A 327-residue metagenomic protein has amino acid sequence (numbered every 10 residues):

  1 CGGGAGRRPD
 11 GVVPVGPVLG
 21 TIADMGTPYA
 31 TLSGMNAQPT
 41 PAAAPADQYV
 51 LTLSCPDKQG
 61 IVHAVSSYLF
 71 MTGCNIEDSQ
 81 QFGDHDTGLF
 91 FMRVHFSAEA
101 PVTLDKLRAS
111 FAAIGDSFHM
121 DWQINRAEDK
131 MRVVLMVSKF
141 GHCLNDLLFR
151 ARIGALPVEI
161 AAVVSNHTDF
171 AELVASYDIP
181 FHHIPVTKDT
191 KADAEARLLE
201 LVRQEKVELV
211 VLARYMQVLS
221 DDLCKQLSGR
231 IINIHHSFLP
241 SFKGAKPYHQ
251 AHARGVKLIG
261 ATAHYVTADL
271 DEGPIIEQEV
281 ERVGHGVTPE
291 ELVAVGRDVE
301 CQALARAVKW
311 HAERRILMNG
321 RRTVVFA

Functional and structural regions predicted by a protein language model:
C1-L19: Compositionally biased, low-complexity flexible segments
T27-M131: A conserved regulatory-domain signal marking ACT and ACT-like small-molecule sensing domains and adjacent regulatory
V133-H142: Short, glycine-rich nucleotide/cofactor-binding loops
H142-R152: Histidine-anchored nucleotide/phosphate-binding helix
A151-E159: A short alpha->loop->secondary-structure connector
V158-D169: Short internal beta-strands
H167, T190-A194, E208-A327: Donor/substrate-binding cores of folate-linked one-carbon enzymes
A175, I179-E205: Adenosine-nucleotide cofactor-binding segment
